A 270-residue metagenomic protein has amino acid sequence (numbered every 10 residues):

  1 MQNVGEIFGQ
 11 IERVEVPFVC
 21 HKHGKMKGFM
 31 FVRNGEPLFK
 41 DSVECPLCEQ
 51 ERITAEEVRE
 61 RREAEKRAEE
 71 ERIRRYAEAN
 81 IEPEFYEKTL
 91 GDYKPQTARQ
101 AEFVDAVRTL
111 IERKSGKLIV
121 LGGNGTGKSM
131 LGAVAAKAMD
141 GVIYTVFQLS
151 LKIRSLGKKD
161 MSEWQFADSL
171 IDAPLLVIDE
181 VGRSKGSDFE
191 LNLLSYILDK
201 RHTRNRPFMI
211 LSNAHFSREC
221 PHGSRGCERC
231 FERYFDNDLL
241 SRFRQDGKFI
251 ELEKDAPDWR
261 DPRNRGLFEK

Functional and structural regions predicted by a protein language model:
M1-Q100, R260-K270: A short, basic N-terminal segment
P95-A98, D105-T109, L121: Domain-scale macromolecular recognition modules
A101-D105, A136-D172, K185-D188: Short glycine-rich substrate-engagement loop in P-loop NTPases that contacts/grips substrate
T109-S115: Phosphate-binding P-loop
S115-G132: Walker A/P-loop nucleotide-binding motif
G116, D172-L175, R204-I210: Loop/turn-to-beta-strand initiation segments
K137, L151, S155-L156, R183-K270: Replace "adjacent to P-loop NTPase cores in ATP/GTP-dependent enzymes" with "adjacent to NTP-binding cores
